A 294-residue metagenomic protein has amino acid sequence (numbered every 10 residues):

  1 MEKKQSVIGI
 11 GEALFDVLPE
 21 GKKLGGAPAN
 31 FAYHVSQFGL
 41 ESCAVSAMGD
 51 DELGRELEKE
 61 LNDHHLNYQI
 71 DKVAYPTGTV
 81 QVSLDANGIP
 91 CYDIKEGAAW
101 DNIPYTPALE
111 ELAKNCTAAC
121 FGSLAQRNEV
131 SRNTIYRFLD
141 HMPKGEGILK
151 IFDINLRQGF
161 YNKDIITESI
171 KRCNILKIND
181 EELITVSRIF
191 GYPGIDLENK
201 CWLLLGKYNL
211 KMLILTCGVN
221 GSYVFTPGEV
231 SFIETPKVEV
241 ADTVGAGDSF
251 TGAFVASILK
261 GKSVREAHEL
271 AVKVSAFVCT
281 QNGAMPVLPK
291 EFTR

Functional and structural regions predicted by a protein language model:
M1-L66, V80, V240-A241: Glycine-rich phosphate/adenosyl-contacting loop at the front of the ribokinase-like
M1-Q5, G194-R294: Conserved phosphate-binding/catalytic region of the ribokinase-like
K4, N115-C116, C173, L210: Short, well-ordered alpha-helix to beta-strand connector turns
S6, E41, L149, I175 (+1 more regions): Proline-centered loop/turn at the N-terminus of a beta-strand
E41-S123, G147, R294: Conserved N-terminal subdomain of the carbohydrate kinase-like
E111-L112, E168-S169, G206: Structural alpha-helical scaffold elements that stabilize or flank donor/cofactor-binding regions in carbohydrate
A118, S123-N199, G221: Conserved beta-alpha-beta core of the PfkB/ribokinase-like small-molecule kinase fold
